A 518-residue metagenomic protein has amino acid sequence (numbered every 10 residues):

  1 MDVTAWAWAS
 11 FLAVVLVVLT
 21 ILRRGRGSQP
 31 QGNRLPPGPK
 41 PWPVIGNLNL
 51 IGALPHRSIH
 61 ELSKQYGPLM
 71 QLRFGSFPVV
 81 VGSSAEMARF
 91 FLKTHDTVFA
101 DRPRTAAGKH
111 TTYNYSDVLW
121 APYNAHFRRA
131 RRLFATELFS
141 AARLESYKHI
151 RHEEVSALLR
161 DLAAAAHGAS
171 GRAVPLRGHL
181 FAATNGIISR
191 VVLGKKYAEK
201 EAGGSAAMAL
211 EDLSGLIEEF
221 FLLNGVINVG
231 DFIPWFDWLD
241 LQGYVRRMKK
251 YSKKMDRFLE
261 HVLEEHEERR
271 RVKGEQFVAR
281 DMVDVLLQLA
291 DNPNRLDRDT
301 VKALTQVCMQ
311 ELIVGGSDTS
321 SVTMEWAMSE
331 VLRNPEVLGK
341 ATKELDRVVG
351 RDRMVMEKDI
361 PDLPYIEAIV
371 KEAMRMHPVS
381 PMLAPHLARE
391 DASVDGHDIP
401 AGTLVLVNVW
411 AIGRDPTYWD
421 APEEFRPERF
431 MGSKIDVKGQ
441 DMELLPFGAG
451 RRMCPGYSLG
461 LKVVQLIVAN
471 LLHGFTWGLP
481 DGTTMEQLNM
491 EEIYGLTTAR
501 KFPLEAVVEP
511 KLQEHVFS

Functional and structural regions predicted by a protein language model:
M1-P30, K462: Terminal signal-anchor or tail-anchor transmembrane helices that tether membrane-associated enzymes to cellular
D2-T4, L496-S518: C-terminal helix/juxtamembrane-tail motif
P30-L48, R57-I150, L176, L180 (+3 more regions): Cytochrome P450 substrate-recognition site 1
L48-E61, Q65-G67, R257, M356-G396 (+2 more regions): Conserved cytochrome P450 K-helix E-x-x-R motif and the immediately C-terminal K′/meander segment
A100, P335-V337, Y457-T497: Cytochrome P450 heme-binding "Cys pocket" and the immediately downstream C-terminal segment
P103-T111, E145-M324, K340, E357-K358: Cytochrome P450 heme-thiolate monooxygenase catalytic core
I360, D391, V407-I435: Conserved cytochrome P450 K-helix/beta-meander segment immediately N-terminal to the heme-binding cysteine loop
D395, G432-V464, N489-Y494: Cytochrome P450 heme-thiolate "Cys pocket" and heme-binding signature region
